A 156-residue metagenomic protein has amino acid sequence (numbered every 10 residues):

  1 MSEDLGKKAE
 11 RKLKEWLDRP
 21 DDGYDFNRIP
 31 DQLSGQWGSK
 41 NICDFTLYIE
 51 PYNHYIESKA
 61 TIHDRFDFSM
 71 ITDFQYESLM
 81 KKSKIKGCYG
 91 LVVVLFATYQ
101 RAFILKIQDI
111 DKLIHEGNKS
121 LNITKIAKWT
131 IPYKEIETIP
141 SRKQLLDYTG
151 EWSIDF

Functional and structural regions predicted by a protein language model:
M1-Q36: Acidic-basic catalytic patches of nuclease active cores, encompassing PD-(D/E)XK and other metal-cofactor nuclease
N27-I29, Y55-S58, V92-V93: Short, conserved beta-strand edge motifs with alternating hydrophobic and charged residues
N41: Beta-rich catalytic cores
F45-H63: Conserved catalytic cores of phosphodiester-cleaving nucleases, focusing on short active-site segments
T61-K81, I85: Mg2+/Mn2+-dependent nuclease catalytic core
M80-K112: Nucleic-acid nuclease catalytic cores
I104-A127: Short, electropositive alpha-helical surface patch
T124-F156: Charged phosphate-binding loop/patch that engages nucleotide di/tri-phosphates or the phosphate backbone of nucleic
